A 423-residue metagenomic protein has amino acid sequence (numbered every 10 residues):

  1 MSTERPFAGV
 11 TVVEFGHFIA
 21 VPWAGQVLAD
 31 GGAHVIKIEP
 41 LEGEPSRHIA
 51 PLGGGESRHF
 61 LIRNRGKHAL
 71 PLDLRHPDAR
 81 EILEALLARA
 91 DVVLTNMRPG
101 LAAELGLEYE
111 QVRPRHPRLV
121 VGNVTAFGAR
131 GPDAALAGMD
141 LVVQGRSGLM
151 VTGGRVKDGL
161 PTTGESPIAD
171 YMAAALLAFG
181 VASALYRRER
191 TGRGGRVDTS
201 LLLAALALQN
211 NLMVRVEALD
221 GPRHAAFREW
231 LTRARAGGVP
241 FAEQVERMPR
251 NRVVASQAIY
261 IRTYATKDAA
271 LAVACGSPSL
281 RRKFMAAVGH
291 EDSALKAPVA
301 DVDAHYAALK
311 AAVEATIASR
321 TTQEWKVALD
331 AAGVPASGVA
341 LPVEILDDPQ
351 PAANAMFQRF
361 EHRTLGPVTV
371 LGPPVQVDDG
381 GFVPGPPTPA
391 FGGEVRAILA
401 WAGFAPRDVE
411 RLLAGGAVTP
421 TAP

Functional and structural regions predicted by a protein language model:
M1-R193, A390, R396-P423: N-terminal helix-loop segment corresponding to the beta1-alpha1 unit of nucleotide/adenylate-binding folds
M1-T11, R233, Q244, D347-P423: Terminal low-complexity tails and localization/encapsulation signals of metabolic enzymes
V142, P167-A182, L201-M213, A226-W230 (+1 more regions): Mid-domain beta-loop-alpha active-site segment that forms a flexible, acidic cofactor/metal-binding surface
T162-M172, G194-D198, R252, A258-I259 (+3 more regions): A short glycine-threonine-serine/GTX helix/turn-capping micro-motif
A174-G195, A207-G221, A286-E291: Oxidoreductase and adenylate-handling cofactor-binding alpha/beta cores
E217-V254: Charged, glycine/proline-rich intrinsically disordered loops and linkers
E243-E246, R250-A332, A336: Aromatic-enriched alpha-helical interface/lid elements that frame and gate functional surfaces
D330-A353: Conserved PLP cofactor-binding pocket of PLP-dependent enzymes
